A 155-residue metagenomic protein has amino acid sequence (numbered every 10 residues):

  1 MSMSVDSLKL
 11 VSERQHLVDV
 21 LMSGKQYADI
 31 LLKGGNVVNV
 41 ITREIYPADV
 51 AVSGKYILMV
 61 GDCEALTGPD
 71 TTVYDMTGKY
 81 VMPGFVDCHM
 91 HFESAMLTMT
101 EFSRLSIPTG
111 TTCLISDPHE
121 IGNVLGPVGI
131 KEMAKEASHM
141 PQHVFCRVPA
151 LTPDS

Functional and structural regions predicted by a protein language model:
M1-S2, A65: Short intrinsically disordered, low-complexity coil segments enriched in acidic
S2-L21, S103-S155: Divalent-metal coordination cores built from histidine and acidic residues
L8-L31, N36-M82: Histidine-rich, glycine-flanked metal-binding segment
Q26-L32, L66-D117: Replace "His-x-His-based motif
A28, A48-A51, A65, A95 (+2 more regions): A sequence-composition feature that detects small, non-aromatic residues
N36, G54-Y56, E64, M90-F92 (+2 more regions): Short glycine-rich, polar/acidic loop-and-turn segments at beta strand-coil junctions
I45, A95, N123-G126: Alpha-helix N-cap/helix-start motif
V50-L58, F92-S94, R104-I107, A134-K135: Short, low-complexity, polar/charged sequence segments that are solvent-exposed and flexible
